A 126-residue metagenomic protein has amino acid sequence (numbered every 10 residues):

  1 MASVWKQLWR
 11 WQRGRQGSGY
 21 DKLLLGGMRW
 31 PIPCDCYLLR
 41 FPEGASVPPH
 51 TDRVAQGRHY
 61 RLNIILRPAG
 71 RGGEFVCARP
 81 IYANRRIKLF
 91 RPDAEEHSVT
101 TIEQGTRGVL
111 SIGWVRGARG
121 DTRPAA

Functional and structural regions predicted by a protein language model:
M1-P33, Y37: Non-heme Fe(II)/2-oxoglutarate
C34-D35, R58-L62: A generic structural signal for short beta-strands and their flanking turns/coil linkers
Y37-G57: Conserved short histidine dyad/triad with adjacent acidic residue
H59, I65-N84: A short beta-strand-loop-beta hairpin characteristic of the jelly-roll/cupin
Y60-L66, I87-L89, Q104-D121: A short hydrophobic beta-strand segment most commonly corresponding to one strand of the jelly-roll/cupin
R79-H97: Conserved metal-binding segment of the jelly-roll/cupin
S98-E103: Asparagine-centered strand-capping/turn motif at beta-strand->loop junctions
A125-A126: Fe(II)/2-oxoglutarate
